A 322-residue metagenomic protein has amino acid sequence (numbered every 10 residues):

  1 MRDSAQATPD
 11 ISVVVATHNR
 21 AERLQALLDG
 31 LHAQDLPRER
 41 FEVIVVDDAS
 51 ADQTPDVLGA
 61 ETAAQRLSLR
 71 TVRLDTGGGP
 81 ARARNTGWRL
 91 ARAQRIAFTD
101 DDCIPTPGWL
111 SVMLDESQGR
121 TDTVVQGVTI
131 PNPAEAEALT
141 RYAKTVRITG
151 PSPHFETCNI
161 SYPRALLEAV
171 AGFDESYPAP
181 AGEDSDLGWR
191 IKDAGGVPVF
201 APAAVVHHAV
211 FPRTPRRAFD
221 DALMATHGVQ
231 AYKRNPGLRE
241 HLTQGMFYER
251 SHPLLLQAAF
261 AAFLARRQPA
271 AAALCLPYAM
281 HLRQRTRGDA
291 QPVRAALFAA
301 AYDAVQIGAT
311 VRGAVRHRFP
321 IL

Functional and structural regions predicted by a protein language model:
M1-A33: N-proximal low-complexity "stem/linker" segments adjacent to membrane-targeting elements
P9-S12, E42, D186: Cell-envelope/extracellular polymer assembly enzymes that use nucleotide-activated donors
G30, D47-D56, T76, D100-I104: A conserved acidic beta->alpha catalytic loop
L74-A91, V146, G150-C158: Glycine-rich, basic loop-to-helix element that forms the pyrophosphate-binding segment of sugar-nucleotide handling
I96: Short aromatic/hydrophobic "clamp" motif used to bind/position activated sugar donors
P107-E137, A209: Conserved donor NDP-sugar-binding/catalytic core segment of glycosyltransferases
A179-L187: Acidic donor-binding loop at a coil-to-helix junction in glycosyltransferase catalytic cores that engages
P202-L322: Active-site-adjacent helix/loop segment of glycosyltransferases that harbors family-specific signature motifs
